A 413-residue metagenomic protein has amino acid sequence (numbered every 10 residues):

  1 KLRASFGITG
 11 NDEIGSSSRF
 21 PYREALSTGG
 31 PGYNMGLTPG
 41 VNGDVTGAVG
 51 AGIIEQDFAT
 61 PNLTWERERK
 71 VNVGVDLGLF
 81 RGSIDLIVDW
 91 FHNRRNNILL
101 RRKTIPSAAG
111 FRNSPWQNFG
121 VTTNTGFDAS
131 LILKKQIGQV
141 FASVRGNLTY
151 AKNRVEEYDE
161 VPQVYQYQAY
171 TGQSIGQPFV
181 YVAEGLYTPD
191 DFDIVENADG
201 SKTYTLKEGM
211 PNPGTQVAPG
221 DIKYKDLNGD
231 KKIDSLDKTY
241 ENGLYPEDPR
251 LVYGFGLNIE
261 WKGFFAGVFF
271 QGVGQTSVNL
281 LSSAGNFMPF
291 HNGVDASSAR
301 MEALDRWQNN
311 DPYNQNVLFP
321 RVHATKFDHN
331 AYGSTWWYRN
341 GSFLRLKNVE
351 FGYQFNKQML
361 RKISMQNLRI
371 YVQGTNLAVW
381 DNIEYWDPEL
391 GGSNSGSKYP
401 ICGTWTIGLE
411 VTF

Functional and structural regions predicted by a protein language model:
K1-V180, G333-F413: Extracellular/periplasmic, surface-exposed regions of secreted and cell-surface proteins
S16-Y33, Q136-E247, F287, D295 (+1 more regions): Conserved small-residue
G52-E55, K232-K238, T325-S334: Short glycine/proline-rich turn/loop motifs
D76, D193, G256: Short, surface-exposed charged micro-motifs
I98-T104, S235, L280, A284-N286: Conserved active-site-proximal loop/helix segments of enzymes involved in bacterial cell-wall and related
R145, T239, P249-G263, K347-G352: Conserved SET/PR-domain catalytic core that frames the SAM/AdoMet-binding pocket
L244-L281: Glycine-rich, aromatic-lined ligand/substrate-binding cores of catalytic and carbohydrate-binding domains
V273-R369: Extracytoplasmic gating/loop element in the C-terminal half of outer-membrane beta-barrel translocons and assembly
